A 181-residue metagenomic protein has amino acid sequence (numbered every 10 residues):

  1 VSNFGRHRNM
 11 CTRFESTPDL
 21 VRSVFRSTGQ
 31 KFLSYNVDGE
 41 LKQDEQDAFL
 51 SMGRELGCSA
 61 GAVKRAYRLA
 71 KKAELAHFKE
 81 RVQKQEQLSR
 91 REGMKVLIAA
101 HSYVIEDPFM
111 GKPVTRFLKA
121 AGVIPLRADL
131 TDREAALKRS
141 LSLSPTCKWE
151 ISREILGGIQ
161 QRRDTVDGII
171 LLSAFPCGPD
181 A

Functional and structural regions predicted by a protein language model:
V1-A181: An N-terminal assembly and electron-transfer interface module characteristic of large anaerobic redox and radical
